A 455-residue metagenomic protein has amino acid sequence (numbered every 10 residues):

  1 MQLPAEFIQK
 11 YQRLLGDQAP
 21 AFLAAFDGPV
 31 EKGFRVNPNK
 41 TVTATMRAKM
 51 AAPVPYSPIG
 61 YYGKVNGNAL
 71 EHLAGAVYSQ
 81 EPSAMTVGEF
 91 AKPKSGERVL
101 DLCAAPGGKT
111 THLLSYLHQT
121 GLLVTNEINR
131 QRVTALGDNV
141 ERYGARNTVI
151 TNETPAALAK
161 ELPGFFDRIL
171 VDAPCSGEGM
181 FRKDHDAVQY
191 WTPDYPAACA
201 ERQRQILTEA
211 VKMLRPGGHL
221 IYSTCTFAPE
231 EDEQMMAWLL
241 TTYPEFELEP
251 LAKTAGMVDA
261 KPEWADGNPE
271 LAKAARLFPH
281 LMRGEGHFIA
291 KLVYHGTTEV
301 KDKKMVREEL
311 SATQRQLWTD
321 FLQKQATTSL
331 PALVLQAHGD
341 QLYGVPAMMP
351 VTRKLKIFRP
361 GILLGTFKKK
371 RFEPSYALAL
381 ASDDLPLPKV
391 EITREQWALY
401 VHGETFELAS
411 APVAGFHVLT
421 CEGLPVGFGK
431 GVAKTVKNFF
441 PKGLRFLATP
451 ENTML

Functional and structural regions predicted by a protein language model:
M1-T45, E285-F288, V293-L455: Polybasic, low-complexity RNA-engagement segments
K94-S95, A157-L170: A short acidic, Gly/Pro-enriched loop at the edge of an enzyme's catalytic core that lines a small-molecule cofactor
G96-A105: Conserved class I S-adenosyl-L-methionine
P106-Q119: Conserved SAM-binding loop of SAM-dependent methyltransferases across substrates and taxa, primarily the Class I
H118, L214-P216: Helix-to-beta-strand junctions that scaffold the AdoMet/dcAdoMet cofactor pocket in Class I SAM-dependent enzymes
N126-P163: S-adenosyl-L-methionine
Q131, D167-E209, C225-D232, F246: Mobile active-site "lid"/loop adjacent to the S-adenosyl-L-methionine
F166, H219-Y222, F227-Y343, M348: Class I S-adenosyl-L-methionine
